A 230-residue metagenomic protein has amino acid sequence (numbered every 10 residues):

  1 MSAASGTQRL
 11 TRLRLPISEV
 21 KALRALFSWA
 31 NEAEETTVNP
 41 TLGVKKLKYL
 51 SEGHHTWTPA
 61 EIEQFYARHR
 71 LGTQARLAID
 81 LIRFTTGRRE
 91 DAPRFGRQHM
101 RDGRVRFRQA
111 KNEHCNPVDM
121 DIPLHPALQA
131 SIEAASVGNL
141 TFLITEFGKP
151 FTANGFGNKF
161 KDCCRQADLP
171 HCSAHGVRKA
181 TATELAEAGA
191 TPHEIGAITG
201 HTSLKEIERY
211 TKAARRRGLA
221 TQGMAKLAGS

Functional and structural regions predicted by a protein language model:
M1-T7, R12-A30, V44, L124: Non-catalytic DNA-binding core/recognition domains of DNA-processing enzymes
M1-T7, Y49, K149, A174-H175: A Lys/Arg-rich helix-loop hairpin that forms a DNA/phosphate-binding surface
L13, I17-K21, E32, T36-R89 (+3 more regions): Basic, Lys/Arg- and aromatic-enriched nucleic-acid-binding interface segment
K46, A67, R94, D102 (+2 more regions): Phosphate-coordinating loops and pocket residues in cytosolic domains that bind phosphorylated ligands
L47, E52, T56, A67-R70 (+4 more regions): Basic, Lys/Arg-rich DNA-contacting stretches centered on the C-terminal catalytic core of tyrosine recombinase systems
T56, Q109-E113, P192, T199-M224: Catalytic-site neighborhood detector that most strongly recognizes the C-terminal catalytic loop/helix of tyrosine
D80, F84, E90-D91, D162 (+3 more regions): C-terminal catalytic core of tyrosine-transesterase DNA break-rejoin enzymes
P123-L169: Active-site/catalytic core of tyrosine-dependent DNA strand-transfer enzymes
